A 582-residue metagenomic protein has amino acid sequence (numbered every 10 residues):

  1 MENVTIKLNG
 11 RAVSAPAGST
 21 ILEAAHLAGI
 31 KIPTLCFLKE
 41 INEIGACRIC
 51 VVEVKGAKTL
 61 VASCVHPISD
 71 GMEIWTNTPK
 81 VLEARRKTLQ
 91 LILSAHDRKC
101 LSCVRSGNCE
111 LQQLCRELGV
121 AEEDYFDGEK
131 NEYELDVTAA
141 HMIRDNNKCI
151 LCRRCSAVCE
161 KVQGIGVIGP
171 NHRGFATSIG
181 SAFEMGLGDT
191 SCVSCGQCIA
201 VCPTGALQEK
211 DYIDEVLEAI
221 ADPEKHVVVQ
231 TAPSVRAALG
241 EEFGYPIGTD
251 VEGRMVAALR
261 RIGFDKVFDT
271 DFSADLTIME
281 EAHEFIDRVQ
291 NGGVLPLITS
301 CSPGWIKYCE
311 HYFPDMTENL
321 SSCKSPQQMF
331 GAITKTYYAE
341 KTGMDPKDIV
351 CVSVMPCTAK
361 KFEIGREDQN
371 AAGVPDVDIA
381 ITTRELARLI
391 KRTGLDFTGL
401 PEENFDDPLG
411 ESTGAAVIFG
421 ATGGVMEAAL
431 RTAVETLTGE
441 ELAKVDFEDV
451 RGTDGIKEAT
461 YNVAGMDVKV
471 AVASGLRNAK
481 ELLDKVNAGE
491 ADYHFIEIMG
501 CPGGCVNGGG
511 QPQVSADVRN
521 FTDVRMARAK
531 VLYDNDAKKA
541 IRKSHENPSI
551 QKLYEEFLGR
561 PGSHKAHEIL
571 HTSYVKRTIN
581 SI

Functional and structural regions predicted by a protein language model:
M1-N3: Terminal leader/tail segments of proteins
T5, A12-R85, K210-I582: Iron-sulfur-associated redox domains of electron-transfer enzymes in respiratory and anaerobic energy metabolism
T5-L8, D97, A140-M142, A182-E184 (+2 more regions): A short, structure-level motif marking secondary-structure boundaries and short turns
R48-S194, A200, L207-D222, H226: Fe-S ferredoxin-like electron-transfer domains and their immediately adjacent linker/connector regions across
